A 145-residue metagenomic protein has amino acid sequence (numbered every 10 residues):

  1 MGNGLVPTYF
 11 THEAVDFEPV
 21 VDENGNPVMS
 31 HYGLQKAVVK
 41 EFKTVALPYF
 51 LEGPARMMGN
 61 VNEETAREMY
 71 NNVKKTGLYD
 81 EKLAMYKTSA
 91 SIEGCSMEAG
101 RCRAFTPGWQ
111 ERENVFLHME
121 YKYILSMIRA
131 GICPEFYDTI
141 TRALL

Functional and structural regions predicted by a protein language model:
M1-L145: Acidic, mature catalytic/reactive cores of soluble proteins
